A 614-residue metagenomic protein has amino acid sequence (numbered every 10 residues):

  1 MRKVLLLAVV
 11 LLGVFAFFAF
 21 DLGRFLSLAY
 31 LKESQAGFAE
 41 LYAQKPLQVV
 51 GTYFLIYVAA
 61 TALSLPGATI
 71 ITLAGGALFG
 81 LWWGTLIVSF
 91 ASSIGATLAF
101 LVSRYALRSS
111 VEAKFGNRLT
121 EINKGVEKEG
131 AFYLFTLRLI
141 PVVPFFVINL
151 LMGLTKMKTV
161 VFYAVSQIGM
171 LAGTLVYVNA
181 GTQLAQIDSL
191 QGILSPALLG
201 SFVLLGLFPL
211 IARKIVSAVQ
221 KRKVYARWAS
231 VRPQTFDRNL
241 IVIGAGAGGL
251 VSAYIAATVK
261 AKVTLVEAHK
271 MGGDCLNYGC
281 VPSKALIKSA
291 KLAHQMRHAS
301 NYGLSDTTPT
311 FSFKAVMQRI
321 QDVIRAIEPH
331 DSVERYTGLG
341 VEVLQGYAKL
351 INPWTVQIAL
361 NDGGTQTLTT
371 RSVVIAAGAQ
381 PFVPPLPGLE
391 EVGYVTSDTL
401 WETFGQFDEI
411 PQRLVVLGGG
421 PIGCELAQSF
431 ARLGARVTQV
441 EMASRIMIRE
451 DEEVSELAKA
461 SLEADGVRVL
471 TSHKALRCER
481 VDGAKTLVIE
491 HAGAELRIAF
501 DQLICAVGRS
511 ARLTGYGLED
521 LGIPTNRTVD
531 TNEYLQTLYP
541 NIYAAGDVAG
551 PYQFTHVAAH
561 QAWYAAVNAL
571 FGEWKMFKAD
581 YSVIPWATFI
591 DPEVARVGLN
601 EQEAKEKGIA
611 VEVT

Functional and structural regions predicted by a protein language model:
L5-A8, L47-F90, N123-L184, V216-V219: Hydrophobic alpha-helical membrane segments of integral membrane proteins
G13-Y53, S89, S93-N149, L154-T155 (+2 more regions): Membrane-interfacial helix-loop-helix
S230-L240, A245-L250, T258, D451-E453 (+5 more regions): Mid-to-C-terminal Rossmann-like scaffold of FAD/NAD(P)H-dependent oxidoreductases
R238-L265, G423-R432: N-terminal Rossmann-like FAD-binding beta1-loop-alpha1 element of flavoenzymes
I255-A261, V266-I410, A443-M447, E453-V454 (+4 more regions): Glycine-rich flavin
C280, A377-R436, V440, D465 (+1 more regions): Glycine-rich dinucleotide-binding loop and its adjacent helix/turn
D306-T307, E342-Q345, K349-G363, L368 (+3 more regions): A Rossmann-like FAD-binding core segment of flavoenzymes
E390-D408, R497-K575: FAD-site-proximal beta/loop scaffold in flavoenzymes
